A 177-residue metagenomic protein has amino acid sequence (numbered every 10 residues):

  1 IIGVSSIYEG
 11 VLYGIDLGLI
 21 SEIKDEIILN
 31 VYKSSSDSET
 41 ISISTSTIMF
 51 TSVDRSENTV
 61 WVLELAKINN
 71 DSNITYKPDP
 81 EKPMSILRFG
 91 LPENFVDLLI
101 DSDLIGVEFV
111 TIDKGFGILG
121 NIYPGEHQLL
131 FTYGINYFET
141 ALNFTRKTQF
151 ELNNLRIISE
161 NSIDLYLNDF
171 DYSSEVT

Functional and structural regions predicted by a protein language model:
I1-T177: Lumenal/extracellular ectodomains and adaptor appendage modules of the eukaryotic vesicle/secretory system
